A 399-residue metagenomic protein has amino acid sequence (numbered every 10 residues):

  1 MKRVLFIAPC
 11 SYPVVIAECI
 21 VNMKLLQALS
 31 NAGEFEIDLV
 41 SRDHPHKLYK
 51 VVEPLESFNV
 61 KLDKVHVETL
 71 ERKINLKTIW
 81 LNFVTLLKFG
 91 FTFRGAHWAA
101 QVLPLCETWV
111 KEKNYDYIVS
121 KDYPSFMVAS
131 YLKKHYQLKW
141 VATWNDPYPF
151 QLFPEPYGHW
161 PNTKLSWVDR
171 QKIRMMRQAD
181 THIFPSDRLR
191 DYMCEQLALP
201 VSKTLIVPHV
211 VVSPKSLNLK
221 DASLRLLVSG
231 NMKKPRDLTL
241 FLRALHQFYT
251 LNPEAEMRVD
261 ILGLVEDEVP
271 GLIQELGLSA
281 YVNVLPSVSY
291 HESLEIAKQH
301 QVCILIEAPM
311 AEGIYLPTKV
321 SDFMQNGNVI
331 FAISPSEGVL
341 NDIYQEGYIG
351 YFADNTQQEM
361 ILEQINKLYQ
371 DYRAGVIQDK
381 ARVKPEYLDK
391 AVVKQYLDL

Functional and structural regions predicted by a protein language model:
M1-E68, F248: N-terminal subdomain of nucleotide-sugar transferases
L5, N218-R236, L242-L245: Conserved donor-binding/catalytic core segment of Leloir-type glycosyltransferases
M127, Y148, N162-H182: Membrane-proximal helix-turn-helix segments that form the acceptor-binding/catalytic region of lipid-linked
I173-S202, N341: A short, active-site helix/loop in glycosyltransferases that binds the activated sugar's phosphate group
R188, H209-V210: Carbohydrate-associated surface elements
R236, S289-I296, C303-D322, F331-D342: Nucleotide-sugar-dependent
E268-L294: Nucleotide-activated donor-binding/catalytic signature segment of Leloir-type glycosyltransferases, i.e., the conserved
N355-E363, Y369-L399: A charged, aromatic-enriched C-terminal amphipathic alpha-helix characteristic of glycosyltransferases across folds
